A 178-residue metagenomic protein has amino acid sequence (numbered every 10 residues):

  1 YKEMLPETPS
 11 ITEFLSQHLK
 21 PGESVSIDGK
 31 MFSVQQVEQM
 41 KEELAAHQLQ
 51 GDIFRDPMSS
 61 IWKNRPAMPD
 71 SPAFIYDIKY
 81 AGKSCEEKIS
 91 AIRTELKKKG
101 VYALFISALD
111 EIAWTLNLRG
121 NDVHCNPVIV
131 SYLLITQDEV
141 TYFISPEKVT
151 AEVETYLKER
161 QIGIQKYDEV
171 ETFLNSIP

Functional and structural regions predicted by a protein language model:
Y1-P178: A composition/biophysics-driven feature that prefers long, compositionally simple stretches
